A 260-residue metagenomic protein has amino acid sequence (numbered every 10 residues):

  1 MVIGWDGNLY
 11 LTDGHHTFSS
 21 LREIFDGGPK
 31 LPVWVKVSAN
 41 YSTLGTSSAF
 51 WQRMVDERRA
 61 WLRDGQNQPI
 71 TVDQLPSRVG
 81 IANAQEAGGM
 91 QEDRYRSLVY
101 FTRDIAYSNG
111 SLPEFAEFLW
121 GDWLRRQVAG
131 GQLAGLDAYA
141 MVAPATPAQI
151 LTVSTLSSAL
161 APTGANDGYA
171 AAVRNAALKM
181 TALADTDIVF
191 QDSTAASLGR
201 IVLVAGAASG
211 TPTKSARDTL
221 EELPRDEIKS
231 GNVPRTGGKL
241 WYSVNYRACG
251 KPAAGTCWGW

Functional and structural regions predicted by a protein language model:
M1-L9, H16, R22-W260: Surface-exposed, charge/polar-rich loops and edge strands
